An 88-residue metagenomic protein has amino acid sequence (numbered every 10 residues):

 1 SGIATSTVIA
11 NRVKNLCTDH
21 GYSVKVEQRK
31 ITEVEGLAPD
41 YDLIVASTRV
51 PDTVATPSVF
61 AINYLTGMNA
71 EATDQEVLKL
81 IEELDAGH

Functional and structural regions predicted by a protein language model:
S1-H20: Short, charged N-terminal beta->alpha structural module
G2-I3, R49-P51, Y64: Short glycine-rich anion-binding loops that position phosphate/pyrophosphate groups of nucleotides and phosphorylated
S23-K30: Short gly/ser/thr-rich secondary-structure transition/capping motifs
K25, G36, L43-S47: Amphipathic, hydrophobic secondary-structure cores in small proteins
K30-G36: Short acidic active-site motifs
L37-P39, V50-P57: Short loop/helix-cap segments at secondary-structure boundaries that form the rim of catalytic
D42, A55-Y64: Active-site regions of enzymes building and remodeling cell-envelope glycoconjugates
A61-H88: Ser/Thr/Gly-rich flexible loops in soluble cytosolic domains mediating phosphotransfer, phosphorylation
